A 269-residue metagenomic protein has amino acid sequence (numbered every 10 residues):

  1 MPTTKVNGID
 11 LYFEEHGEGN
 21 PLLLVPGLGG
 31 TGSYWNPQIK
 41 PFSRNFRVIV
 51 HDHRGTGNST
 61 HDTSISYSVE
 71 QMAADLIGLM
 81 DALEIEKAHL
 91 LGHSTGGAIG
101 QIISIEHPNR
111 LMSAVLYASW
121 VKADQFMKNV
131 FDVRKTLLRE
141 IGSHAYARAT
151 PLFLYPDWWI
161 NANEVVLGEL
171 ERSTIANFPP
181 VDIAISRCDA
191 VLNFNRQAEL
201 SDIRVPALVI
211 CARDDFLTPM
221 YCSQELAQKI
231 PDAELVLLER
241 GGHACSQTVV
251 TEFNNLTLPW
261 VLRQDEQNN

Functional and structural regions predicted by a protein language model:
K5-I65: Conserved HGGG/HGGXW glycine-rich cap/lid loop of the alpha/beta-hydrolase fold
K40, I49-G92, N255: Active-site loop/oxyanion-hole signature of alpha/beta-hydrolase fold enzymes
G92-G96, G100: Gly/Ala-rich beta-loop-alpha elbow adjacent to hydrolase catalytic centers
Q101-E106, M112-I141: Flexible "cap/lid" loop of the alpha/beta hydrolase fold
Q125-M127, H144-E199: Conserved alpha/beta-hydrolase catalytic His-Asp/Glu region
I203, V209-C211, D215: Short beta-strand/loop motif that positions the catalytic acidic residue of the alpha/beta-hydrolase fold
F216-C222: Conserved alpha/beta-hydrolase "acid-adjacent" motif
A233-N269: Catalytic active-site module of serine/aspartate enzymes centered on a nucleophile-bearing elbow/loop
